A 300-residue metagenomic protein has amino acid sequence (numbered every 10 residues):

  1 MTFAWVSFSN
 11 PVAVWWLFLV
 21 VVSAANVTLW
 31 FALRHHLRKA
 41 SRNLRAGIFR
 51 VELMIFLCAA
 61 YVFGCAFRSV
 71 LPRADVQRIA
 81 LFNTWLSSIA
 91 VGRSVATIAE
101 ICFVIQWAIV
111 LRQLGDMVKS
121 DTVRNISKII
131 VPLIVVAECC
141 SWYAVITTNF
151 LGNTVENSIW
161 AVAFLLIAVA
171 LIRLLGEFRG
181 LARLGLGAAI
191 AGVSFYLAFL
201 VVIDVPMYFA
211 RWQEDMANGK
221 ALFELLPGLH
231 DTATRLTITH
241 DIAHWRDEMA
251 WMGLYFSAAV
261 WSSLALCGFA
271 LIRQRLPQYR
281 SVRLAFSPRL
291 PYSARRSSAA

Functional and structural regions predicted by a protein language model:
M1-V62, I79-I89: Membrane-proximal first intracellular loop
S7-P11, N83-I98, I242-G253: Short aromatic-rich membrane-water interface segments that cap or initiate transmembrane helices in multi-pass membrane
L19-A32, I167-A300: C-terminal transmembrane-bundle signature of multipass membrane proteins, characterized by strong activation on
V27-R38, S69-V76, R93-S127, V135-V145 (+1 more regions): Internal transmembrane alpha-helix with an interfacial aromatic "cap," most often the third helix
N43-A60, M117-V131, G180-I190, Y279-R283: Membrane-interfacial loop-to-transmembrane alpha-helix junctions, especially the N-terminal start
V62-R78, I134-G152, A198-W212, P227-D241: C-terminal ends of transmembrane alpha-helices and the immediately adjacent extracellular/lumenal or cytosolic loop
R78-G92, N149-W160: Non-cytosolic membrane-interface motifs at loop->transmembrane helix junctions
I146-E177: Extracellular-loop-to-transmembrane junctions of the mid-late helices
